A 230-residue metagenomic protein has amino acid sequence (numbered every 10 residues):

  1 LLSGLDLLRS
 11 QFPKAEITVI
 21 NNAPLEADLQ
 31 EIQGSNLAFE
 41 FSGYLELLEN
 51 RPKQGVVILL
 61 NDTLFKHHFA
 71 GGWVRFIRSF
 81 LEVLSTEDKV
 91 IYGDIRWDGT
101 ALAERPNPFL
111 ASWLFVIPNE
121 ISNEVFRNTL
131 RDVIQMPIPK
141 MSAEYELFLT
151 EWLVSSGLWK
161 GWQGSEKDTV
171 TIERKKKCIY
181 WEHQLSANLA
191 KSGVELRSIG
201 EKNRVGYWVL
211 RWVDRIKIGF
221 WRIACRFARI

Functional and structural regions predicted by a protein language model:
L1-I230: ER/Golgi luminal nucleotide-sugar-dependent glycosyltransferases, focusing on the catalytic module
